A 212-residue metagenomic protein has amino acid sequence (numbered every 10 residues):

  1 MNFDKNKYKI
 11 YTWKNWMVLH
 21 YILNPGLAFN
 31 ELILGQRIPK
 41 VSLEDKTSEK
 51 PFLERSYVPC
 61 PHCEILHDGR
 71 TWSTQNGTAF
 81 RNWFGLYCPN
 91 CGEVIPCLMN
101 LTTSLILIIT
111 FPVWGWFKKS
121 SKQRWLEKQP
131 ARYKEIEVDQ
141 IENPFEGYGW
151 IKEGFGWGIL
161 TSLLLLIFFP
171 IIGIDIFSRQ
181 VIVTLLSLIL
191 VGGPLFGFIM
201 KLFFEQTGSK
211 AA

Functional and structural regions predicted by a protein language model:
M1-K50, L101-Y148, F204-E205, S209-K210: Short, intrinsically disordered terminal segments enriched in charged and Pro/Gly residues
T47-Y57, G77-W83: Short, flexible, mixed-charge glycine/proline-rich loop motifs that serve as phosphate/nucleic-acid-contacting
S48, R70-W72: Sequence context of c-type cytochrome heme-c attachment sites
C60-C63, C88-C91: Short cysteine-rich clusters marking metal-coordination/redox-active sites
L66-G69, V94-I95: Cys/His-rich microdomains that often coordinate metals
T74-G85, M99-S104: Short linker/helix segments within small regulatory modules
C91-L101: Membrane-interface, cytosolic juxtamembrane amphipathic helix immediately N-terminal to a transmembrane helix, enriched
E137-A212: Juxtamembrane/disordered regions of integral membrane proteins
